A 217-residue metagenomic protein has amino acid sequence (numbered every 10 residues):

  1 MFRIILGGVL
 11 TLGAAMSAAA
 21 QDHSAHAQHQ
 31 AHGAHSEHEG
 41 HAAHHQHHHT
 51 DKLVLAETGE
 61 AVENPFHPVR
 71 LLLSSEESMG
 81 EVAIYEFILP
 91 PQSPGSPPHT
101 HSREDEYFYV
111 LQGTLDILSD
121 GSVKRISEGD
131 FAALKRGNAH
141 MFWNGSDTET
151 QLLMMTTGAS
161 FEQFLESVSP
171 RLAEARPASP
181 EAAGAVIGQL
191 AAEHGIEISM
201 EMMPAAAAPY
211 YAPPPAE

Functional and structural regions predicted by a protein language model:
M1-L6: Bacterial N-terminal signal peptides that target proteins for export
A14-S17: N-terminal signal peptide c-region/cleavage motif recognized by signal peptidases
D22-A83, P177-E217: A short, N-terminal "cap"/entry segment at the start of jelly-roll beta-barrel domains of the cupin/DSBH fold
L53-L55, G59, G121-A139: Short acidic-glycine-tyrosine-enriched beta hairpin
R70-L71, Y85-H101: Conserved short histidine dyad/triad with adjacent acidic residue
G80, R136-E162: Ligand-binding loop in jelly-roll beta-barrel domains
P94, S102-D130: A short beta-strand-loop-beta hairpin characteristic of the jelly-roll/cupin
L165-R176: A hydrophobic, small-residue-rich beta->alpha segment in the mid-to-C-terminal subdomain of diverse proteins
